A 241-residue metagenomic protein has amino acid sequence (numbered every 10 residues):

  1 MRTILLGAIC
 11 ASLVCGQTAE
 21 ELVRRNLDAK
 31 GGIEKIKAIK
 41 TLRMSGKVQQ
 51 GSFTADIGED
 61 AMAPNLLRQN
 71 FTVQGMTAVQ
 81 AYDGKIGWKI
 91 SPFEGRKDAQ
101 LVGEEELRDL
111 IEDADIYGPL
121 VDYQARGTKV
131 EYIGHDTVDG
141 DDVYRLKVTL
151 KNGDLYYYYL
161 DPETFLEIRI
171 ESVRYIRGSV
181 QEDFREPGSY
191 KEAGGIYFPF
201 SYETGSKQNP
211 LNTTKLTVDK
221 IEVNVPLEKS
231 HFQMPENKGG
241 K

Functional and structural regions predicted by a protein language model:
R2, V121-D122, R126, I176 (+1 more regions): Short, 15-30-residue, compositionally biased linear elements with alpha-helical propensity or flexible coil
T3-S12: Sec-dependent N-terminal signal peptides
G16, M76, D139-P235: Gly/Pro-enriched, hydrophobic low-complexity segments that function as extracytoplasmic propeptides/linkers
E20-G95, G127-G134: N-terminal mature ectodomain segment of secretory-pathway/periplasmic proteins
E59-L66, D83-I86, E105-E106, D161-T164 (+2 more regions): A short, sequence-level motif marking secondary-structure junctions
W88-Y117: Acidic/charged, solvent-exposed loop-and-adjacent secondary-structure segments enriched in E/D, K/R, S/T, and G/P
D109-K147, L166-E171: Short, conserved active-site entrance elements at the starts or edges of catalytic domains
E236-K241: Short, cationic low-complexity segments
